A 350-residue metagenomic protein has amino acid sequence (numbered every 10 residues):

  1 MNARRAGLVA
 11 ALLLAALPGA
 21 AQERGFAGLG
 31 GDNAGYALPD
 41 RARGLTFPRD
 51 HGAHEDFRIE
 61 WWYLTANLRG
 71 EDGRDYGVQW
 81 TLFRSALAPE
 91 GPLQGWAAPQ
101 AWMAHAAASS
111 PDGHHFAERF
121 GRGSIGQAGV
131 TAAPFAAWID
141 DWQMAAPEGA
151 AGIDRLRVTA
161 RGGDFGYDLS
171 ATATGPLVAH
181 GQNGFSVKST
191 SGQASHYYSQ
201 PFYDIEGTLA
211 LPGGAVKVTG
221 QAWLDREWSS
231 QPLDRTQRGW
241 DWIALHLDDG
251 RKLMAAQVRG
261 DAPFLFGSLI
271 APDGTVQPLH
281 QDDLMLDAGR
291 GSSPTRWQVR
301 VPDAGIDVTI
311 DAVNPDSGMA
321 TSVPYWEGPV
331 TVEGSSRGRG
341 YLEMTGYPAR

Functional and structural regions predicted by a protein language model:
M1-A3: N-terminal secretory signal peptides that target proteins for export/translocation
G7-A16: Bacterial N-terminal signal peptides
A21-R350: Structured soluble/peripheral alpha/beta segments that form catalytic or ligand/cofactor-binding pockets
